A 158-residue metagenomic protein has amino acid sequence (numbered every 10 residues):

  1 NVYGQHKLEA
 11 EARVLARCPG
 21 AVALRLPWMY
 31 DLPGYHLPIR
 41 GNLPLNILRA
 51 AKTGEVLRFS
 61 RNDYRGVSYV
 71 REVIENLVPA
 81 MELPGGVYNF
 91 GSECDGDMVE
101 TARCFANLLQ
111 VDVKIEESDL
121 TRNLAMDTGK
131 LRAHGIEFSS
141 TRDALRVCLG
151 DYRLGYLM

Functional and structural regions predicted by a protein language model:
N1, R65-S68, G96, M126 (+1 more regions): Residue-level signal for the nucleotide or nucleotide-sugar donor/cofactor binding architecture
H6: Active-site helix of classical SDR
E9, R13, N46, T101-F105: Hydrophobic alpha-helix immediately C-terminal to the catalytic Tyr-X-X-X-Lys motif of short-chain
R13-R65, E72: NAD(P)-dependent short-chain dehydrogenase/reductase
A16-G20, T53, M81-G86, N107-V111 (+1 more regions): Short glycine/proline-enriched coil/turn segments at helix->beta-strand junctions
K52, R71-E82, R146-L149: Two-component system phosphotransfer/interaction surface
I74-L77, E82-N123, D127-T128, Y156-M158: Mid/C-terminal beta-alpha module of Rossmann-like enzyme folds, strongest in SDR-family dehydrogenases/epimerases
T141-M158: Amphipathic terminal alpha-helices
